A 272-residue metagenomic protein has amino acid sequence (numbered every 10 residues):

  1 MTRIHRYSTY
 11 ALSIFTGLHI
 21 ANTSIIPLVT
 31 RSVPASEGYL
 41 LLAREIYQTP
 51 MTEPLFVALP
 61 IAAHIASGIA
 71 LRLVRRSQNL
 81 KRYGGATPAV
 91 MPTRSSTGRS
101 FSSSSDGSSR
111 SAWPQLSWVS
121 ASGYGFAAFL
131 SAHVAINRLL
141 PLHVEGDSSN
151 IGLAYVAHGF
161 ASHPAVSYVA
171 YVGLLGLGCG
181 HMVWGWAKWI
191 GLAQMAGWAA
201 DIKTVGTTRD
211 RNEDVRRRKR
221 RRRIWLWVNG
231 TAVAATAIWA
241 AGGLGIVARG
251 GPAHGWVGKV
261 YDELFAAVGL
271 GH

Functional and structural regions predicted by a protein language model:
M1-H272: Membrane-embedded alpha-helical bundles that constitute the cytochrome b-like, heme-associated redox core of multi-pass
